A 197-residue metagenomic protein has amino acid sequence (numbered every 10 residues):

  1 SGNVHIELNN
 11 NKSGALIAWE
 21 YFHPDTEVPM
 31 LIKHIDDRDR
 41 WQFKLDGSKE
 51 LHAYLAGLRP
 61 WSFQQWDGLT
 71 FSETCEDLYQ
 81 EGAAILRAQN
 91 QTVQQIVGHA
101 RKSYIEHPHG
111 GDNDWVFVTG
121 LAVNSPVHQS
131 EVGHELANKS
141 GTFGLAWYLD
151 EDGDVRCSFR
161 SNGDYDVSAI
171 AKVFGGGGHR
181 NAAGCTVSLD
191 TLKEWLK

Functional and structural regions predicted by a protein language model:
S1-S62: Short alpha-helices
K12, D25, P29, A83 (+4 more regions): Electropositive phosphate-/nucleotide-binding environments in soluble metabolic enzymes
Y21, H34, R38, Y54-G57 (+5 more regions): Residues that form generic nucleotide/phosphate-binding pockets
F22-D25, G57, W66, T74 (+6 more regions): Generic signature of intrinsically disordered, low-complexity segments enriched in small/polar residues
V28-D37, W66-D77, L149-D154: Short alpha-helical "patches" and their helix-cap loops
L45-N124: Active-site rim beta-loop-alpha module in soluble metabolic enzymes
Q94-K197: Gly/His-enriched, cation/cofactor- and phosphate-binding structural elements
